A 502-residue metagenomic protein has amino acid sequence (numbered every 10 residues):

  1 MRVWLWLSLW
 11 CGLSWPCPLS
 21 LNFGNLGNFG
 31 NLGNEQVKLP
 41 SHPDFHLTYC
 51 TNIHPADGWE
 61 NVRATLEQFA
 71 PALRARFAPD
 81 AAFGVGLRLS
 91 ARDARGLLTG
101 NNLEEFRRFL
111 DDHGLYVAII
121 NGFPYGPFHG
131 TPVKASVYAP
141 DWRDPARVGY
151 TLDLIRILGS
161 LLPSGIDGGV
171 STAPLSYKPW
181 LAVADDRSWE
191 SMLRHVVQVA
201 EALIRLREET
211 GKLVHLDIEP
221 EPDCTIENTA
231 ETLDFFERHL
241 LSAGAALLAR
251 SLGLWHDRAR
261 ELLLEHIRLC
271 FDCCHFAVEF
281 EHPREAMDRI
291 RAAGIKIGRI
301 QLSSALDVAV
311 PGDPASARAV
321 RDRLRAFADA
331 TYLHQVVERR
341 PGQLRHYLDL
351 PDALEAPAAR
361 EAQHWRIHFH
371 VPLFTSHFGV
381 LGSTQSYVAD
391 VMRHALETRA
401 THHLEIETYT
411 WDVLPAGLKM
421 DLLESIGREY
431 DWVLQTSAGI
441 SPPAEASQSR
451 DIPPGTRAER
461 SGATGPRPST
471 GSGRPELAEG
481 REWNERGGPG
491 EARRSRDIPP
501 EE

Functional and structural regions predicted by a protein language model:
M1-Q36, G439-E502: Intrinsic disorder/low-complexity segments
E35-G165, G169, Q198-E201, L263-H266 (+3 more regions): N-terminal pre-domain/capping segments
N52-H54, R88-R92, G122-Y125, A173-L175 (+5 more regions): Active-site beta-loop-alpha junctions enriched in small/polar residues
A94, P222-E231, C274-R284, H377-S383: Active-site glycine- and acidic-residue-rich loops that bind and position anionic ligands or nucleotide-like cofactors
T131-R268, V278: Active-site acidic/histidine proton-transfer and metal-coordination neighborhood in alpha/beta enzyme cores
A286-L373: Aromatic-lined glycan-binding groove of carbohydrate-active enzymes
K296, R340-A438: Flexible, acidic glycine-rich loops studded with aromatic residues
